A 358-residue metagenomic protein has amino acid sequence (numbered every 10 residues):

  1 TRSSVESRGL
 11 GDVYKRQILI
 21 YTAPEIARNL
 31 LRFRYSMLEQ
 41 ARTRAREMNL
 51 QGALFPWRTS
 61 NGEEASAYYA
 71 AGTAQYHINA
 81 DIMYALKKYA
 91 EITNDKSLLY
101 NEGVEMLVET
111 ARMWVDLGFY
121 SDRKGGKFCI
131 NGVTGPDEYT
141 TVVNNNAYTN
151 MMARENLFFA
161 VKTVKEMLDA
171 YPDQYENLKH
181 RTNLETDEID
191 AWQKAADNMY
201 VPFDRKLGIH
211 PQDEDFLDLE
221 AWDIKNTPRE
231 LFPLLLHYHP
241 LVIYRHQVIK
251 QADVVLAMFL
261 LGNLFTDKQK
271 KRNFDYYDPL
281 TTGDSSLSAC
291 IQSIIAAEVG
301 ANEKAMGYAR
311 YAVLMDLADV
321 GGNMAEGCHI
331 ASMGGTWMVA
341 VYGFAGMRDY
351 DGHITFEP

Functional and structural regions predicted by a protein language model:
T1-L10: Single conserved hydrophobic/aromatic residue that forms the stacking wall/gate of nucleotide- or nucleobase-binding
G11-M37, N101, F158, K165 (+1 more regions): Active-site core of glycosidic bond-cleaving carbohydrate-active enzymes
E25-L31, T163-Q174, K304, G346-E357: Acidic/polar loop patches that form or flank catalytic/metal-binding clefts of enzymes that bind anionic ligands
E25-Y84, A90, N94-N101, W114-K127 (+3 more regions): Helix-terminus loop motifs that line ligand-binding clefts
N79, M83-L86, T149, L157 (+2 more regions): TPR repeat positional signature
L107, Q292, A340: Hydrophobic, well-ordered secondary-structure elements that form the walls of internal hydrophobic environments
E109, M113-L184: Acidic/histidine-rich catalytic neighborhood
H329-P358: Catalytic cores of secreted or luminal carbohydrate-active enzymes
